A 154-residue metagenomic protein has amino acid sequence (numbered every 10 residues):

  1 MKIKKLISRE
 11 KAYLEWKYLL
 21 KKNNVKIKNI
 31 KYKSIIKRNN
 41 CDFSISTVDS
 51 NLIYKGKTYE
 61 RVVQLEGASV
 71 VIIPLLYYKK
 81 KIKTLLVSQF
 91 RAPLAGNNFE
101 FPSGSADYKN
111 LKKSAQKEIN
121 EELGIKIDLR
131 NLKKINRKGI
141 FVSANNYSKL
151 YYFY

Functional and structural regions predicted by a protein language model:
M1-F101, S105-K117, G124-Y154: N-terminal leader/linker segments that precede catalytic domains of diphosphate-processing enzymes
